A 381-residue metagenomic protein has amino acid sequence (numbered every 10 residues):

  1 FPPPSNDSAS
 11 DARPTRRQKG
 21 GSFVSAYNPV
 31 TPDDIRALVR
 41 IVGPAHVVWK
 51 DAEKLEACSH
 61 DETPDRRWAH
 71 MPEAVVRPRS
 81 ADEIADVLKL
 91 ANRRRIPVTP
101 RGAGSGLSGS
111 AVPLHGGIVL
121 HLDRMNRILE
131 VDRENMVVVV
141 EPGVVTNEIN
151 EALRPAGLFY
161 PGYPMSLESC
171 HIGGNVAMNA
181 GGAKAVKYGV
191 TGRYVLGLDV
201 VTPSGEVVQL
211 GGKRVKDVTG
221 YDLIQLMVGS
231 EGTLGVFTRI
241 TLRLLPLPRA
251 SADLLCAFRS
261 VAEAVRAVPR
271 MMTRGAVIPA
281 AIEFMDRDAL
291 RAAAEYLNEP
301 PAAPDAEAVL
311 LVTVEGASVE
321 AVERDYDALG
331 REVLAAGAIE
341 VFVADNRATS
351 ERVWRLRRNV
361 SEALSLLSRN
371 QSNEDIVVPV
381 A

Functional and structural regions predicted by a protein language model:
P4, D11, R16-A381: Noncatalytic alpha-helical scaffold of FAD-dependent oxidoreductases
